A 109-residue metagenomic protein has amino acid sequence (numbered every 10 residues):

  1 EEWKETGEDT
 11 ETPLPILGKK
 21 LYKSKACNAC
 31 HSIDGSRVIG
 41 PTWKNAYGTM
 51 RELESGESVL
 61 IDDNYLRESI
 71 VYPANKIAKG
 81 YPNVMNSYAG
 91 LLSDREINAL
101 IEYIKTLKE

Functional and structural regions predicted by a protein language model:
E1-G7, N83-E109: C-terminal capping alpha-helices of c-type cytochrome domains
E1-K23, V59-L60: Electrostatic cytochrome c docking/interface patches
E8-D9, K76, G80: Short helix-capping and inter-helix turn/linker motifs at the boundaries of alpha-helical repeat units
P13, G80-N83: Alpha-helix N-cap/N′ positions at the starts of helices
L14, A26, D62, L66 (+1 more regions): Stable alpha-helical elements in mature extracytoplasmic
K19, A29-S69, N86-L91: Gly/Gly-Pro-rich "capping" loops immediately C-terminal to redox-active cysteine motifs in periplasmic/lumenal
K23-N28, S32, G48, V71-N75 (+2 more regions): Sec-exported extracytoplasmic/periplasmic mature domains
